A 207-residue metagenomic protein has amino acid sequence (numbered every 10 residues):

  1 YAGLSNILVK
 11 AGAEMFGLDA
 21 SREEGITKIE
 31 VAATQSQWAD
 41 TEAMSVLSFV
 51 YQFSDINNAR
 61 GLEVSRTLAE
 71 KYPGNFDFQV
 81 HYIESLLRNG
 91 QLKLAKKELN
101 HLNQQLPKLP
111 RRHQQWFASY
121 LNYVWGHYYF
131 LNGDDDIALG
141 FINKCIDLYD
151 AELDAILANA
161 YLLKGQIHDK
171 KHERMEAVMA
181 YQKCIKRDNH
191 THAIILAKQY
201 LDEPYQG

Functional and structural regions predicted by a protein language model:
Y1-W38, E42-F49, F53: Short coil/linker segments at helix-helix boundaries
A2, D19, S54-D55, N89 (+2 more regions): Structural motif corresponding to the intra-repeat A-B loop/turn of tetratricopeptide repeats
A20, W38-D40, P73, W116 (+2 more regions): Residue signature of alpha-solenoid helical repeat architecture, marking inter-repeat boundaries and helix-start
I26-T27, A33-T34, R66-E70, N100-P110 (+2 more regions): Amphipathic alpha-helical segments of tetratricopeptide repeats
V46, H81, F117-V124, I156-L163 (+1 more regions): "A position-specific structural signal for the A-helix of alpha-solenoid helical repeats
V50-F53, L86, N122, Y129 (+3 more regions): Residue at a conserved register position within TPR or TPR-like alpha-solenoid repeats
